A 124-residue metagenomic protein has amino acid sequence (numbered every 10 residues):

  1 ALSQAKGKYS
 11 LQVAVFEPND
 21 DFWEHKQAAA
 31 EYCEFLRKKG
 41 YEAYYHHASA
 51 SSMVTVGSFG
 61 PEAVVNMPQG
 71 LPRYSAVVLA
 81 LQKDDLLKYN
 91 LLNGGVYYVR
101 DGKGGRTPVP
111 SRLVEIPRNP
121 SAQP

Functional and structural regions predicted by a protein language model:
A1-P124: Acidic/polar low-complexity segments and flexible, solvent-exposed patches
